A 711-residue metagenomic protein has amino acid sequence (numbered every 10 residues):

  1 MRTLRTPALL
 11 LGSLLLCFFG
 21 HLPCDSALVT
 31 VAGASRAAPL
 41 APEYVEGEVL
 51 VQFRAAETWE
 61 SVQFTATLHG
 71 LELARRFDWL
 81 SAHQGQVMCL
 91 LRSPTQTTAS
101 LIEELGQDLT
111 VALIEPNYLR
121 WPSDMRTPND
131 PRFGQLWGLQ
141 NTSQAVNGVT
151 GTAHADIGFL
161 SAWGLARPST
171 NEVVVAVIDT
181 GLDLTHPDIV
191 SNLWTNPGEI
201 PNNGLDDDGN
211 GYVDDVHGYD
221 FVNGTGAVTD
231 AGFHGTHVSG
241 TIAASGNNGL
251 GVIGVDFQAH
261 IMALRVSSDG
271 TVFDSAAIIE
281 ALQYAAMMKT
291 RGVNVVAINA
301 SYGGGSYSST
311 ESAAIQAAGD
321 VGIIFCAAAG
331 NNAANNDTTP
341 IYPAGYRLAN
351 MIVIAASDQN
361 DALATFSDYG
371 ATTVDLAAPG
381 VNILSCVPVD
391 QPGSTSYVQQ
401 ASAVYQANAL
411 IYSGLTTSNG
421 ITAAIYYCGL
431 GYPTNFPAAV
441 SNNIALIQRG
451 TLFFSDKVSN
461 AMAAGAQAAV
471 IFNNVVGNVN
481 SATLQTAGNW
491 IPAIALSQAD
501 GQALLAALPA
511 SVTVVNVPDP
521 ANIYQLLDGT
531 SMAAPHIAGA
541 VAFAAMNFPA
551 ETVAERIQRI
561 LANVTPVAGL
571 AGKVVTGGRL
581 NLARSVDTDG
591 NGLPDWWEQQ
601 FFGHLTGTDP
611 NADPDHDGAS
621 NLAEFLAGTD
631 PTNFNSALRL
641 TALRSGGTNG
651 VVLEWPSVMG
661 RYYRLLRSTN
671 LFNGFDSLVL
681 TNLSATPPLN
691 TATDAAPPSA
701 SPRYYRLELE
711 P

Functional and structural regions predicted by a protein language model:
A8-G70, A82, E103-T127, Q400-Y405 (+1 more regions): Autoinhibitory N-terminal propeptides
S26, T150, D156, L160-A277 (+9 more regions): Subtilisin-like serine protease catalytic core
L28-A32, D78-Q86, G106-V174, L182-L193: Protease zymogen maturation seam
V51, L91, V111-I114, A162 (+9 more regions): Generic structural signal for small/hydrophobic residues in well-ordered secondary structure, especially within
G224-D230, P520-M532: Short pre-catalytic strand/loop immediately N-terminal to key active-site residues, enriched for Gly-Thr
I253, A259-A263, Q283, M287 (+11 more regions): C-terminal subdomain of the subtilisin-like protease fold in secreted/lumenal serine endopeptidases
S367-G370, C386-L527, G572: Structured lumen-facing ectodomains of secretory-pathway proteins
T588-P711: Short, composition-biased motifs enriched in small/polar/acidic residues
